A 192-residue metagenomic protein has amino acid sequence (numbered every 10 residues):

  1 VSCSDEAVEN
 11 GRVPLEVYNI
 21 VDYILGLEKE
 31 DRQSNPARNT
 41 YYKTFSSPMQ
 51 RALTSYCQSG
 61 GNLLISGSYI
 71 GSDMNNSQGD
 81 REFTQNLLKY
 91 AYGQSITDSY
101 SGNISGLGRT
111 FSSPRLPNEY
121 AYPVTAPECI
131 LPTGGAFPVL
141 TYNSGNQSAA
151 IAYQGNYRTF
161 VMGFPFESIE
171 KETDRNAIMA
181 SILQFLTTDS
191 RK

Functional and structural regions predicted by a protein language model:
V1-L27, S68, Y157, P165-I169 (+1 more regions): Aromatic-Pro/Gly-enriched surface loop or interdomain linker that acts as a lid/target-recognition segment
C3-E6, L140-N143, M162: Conserved beta-strand termini and adjacent loop/short-helix elements that scaffold enzyme active sites in alpha/beta
D5-R12, S47-A52, S144-A149: Alpha-helical scaffolding within the catalytic cores of extracellular/periplasmic polymer-degrading hydrolases
N10-V13, Y41-P48, E170-D174: Extracytoplasmic/periplasmic, Sec-exported soluble proteins
V13-V17, Y56-S59, L131-T133, Y153-G155: Extracellular/periplasmic catalytic domains that process cell-envelope and extracellular macromolecules
L25, G60, M162: Active-site beta-strand/loop signature of hydrolases that rely on acidic residues for catalysis
K29-T125, C129-A136, T141-N143: A glycine-rich, often tryptophan-bearing local segment used as a flexible ligand/cofactor-contacting loop or short
N75, G79-T97, P132-F137, G145-K192: Extracellular ligand-binding/catalytic regions of CAZymes and related secreted enzymes and adhesion modules
